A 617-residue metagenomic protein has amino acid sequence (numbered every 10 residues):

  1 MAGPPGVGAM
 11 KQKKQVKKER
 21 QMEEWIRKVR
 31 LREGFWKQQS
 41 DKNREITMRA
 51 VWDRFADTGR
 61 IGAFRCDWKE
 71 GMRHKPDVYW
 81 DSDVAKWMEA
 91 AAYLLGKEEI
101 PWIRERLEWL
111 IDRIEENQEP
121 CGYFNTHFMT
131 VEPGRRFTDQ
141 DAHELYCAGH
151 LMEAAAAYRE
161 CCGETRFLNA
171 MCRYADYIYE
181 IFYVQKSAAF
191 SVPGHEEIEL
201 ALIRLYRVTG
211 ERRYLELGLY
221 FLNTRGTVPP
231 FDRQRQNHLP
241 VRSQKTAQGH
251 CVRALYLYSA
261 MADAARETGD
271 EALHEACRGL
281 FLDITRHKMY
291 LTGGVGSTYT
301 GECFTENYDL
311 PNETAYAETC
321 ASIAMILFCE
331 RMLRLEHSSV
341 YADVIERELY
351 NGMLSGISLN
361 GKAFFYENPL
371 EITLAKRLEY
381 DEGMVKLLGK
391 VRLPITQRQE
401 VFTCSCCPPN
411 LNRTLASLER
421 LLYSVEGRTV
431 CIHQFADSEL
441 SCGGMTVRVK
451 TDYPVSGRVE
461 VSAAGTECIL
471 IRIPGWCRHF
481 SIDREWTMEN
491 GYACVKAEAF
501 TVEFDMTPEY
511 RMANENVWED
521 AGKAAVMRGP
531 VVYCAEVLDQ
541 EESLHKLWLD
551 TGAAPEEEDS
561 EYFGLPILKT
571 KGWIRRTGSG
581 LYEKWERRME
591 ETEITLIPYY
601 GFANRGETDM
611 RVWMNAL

Functional and structural regions predicted by a protein language model:
M10-D83, E108-F128: Low-complexity, Ser/Thr/Pro/Gly-enriched N-terminal "stalk/linker" regions
E19, D67-V84, P133-C147, E180-H195 (+4 more regions): Solvent-exposed loop and edge beta-strand segments that line ligand/cofactor-binding and catalytic clefts
W36-Q38, M88-P101, G149-E164, I198-E211 (+5 more regions): Well-ordered alpha-helical scaffold segments within catalytic/enzyme domains
S40, G218, C277, D343-N351 (+4 more regions): C-terminal beta-rich recognition modules with glycine/proline-rich loops and embedded aromatic residues
R65-W68, R73-D77, L94-E196, L200-D232: Extended ligand-binding groove/face enriched in aromatic
R266-H287, N312-K362: Catalytic-core region of carbohydrate-active enzymes that cleave or remodel glycosidic bonds
E460-G475: Surface-exposed beta-strand/loop patches in extracellular or lumenal glycoproteins
C477-V495, Y510-N516: Solvent-exposed beta-strand/loop surfaces of large extracellular or lumenal domains
